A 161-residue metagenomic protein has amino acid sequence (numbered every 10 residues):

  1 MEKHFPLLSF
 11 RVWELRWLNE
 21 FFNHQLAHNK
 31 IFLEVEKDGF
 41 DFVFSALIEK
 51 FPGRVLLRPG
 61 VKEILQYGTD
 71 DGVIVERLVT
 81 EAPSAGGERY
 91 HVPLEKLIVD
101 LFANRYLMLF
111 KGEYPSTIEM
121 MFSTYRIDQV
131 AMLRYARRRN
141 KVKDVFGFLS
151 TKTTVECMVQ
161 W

Functional and structural regions predicted by a protein language model:
M1-T69: Short gly/ser-rich loop at a beta-strand->alpha-helix junction or flexible surface loop bordering the NTP-binding
F51-W161: Hydrophobic alpha-helical interaction segments
